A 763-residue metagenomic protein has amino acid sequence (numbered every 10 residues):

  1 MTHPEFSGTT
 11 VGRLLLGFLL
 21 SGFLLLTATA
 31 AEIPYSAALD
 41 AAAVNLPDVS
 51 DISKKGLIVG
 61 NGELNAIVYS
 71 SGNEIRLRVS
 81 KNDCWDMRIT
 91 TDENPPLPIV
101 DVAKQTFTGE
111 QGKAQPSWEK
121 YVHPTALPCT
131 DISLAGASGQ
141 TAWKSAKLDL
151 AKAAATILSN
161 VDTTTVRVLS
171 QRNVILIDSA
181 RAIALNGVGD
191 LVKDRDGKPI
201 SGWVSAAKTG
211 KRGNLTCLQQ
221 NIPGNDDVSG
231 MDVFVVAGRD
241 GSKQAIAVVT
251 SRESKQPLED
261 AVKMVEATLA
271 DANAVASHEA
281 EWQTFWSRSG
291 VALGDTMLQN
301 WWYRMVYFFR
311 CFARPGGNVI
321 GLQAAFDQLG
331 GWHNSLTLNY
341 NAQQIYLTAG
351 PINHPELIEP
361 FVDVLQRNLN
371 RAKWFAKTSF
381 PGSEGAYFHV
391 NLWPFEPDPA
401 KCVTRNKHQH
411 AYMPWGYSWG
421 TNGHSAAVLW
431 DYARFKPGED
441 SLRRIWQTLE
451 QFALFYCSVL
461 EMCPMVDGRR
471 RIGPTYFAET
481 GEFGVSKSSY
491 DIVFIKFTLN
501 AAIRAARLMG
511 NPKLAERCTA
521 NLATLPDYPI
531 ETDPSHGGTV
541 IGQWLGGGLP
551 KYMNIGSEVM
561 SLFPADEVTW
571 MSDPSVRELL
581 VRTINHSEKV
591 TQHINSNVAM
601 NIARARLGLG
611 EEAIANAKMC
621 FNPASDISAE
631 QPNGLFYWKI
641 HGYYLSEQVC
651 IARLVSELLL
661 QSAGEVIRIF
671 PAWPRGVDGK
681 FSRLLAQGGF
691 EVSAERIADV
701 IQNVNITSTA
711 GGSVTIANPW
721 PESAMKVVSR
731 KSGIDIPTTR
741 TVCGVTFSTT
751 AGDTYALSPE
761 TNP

Functional and structural regions predicted by a protein language model:
L14-T27: Bacterial N-terminal signal peptides
E32-I33, D162, S170-N173, A180-L191 (+7 more regions): Beta-rich accessory regions
E32-L298, W302-Y303, Y307, G689 (+4 more regions): Beta-sandwich/jelly-roll carbohydrate-recognition scaffolds of carbohydrate-active enzymes
P34, R288-A324, W374-K407: Low-complexity, Ser/Thr/Pro/Gly-enriched N-terminal "stalk/linker" regions
S117-A137, G642-S693, I697: Catalytic cores of secreted or luminal carbohydrate-active enzymes
I320-S335, A386-R443, C457-A520, Q702: The feature captures the catalytic groove of carbohydrate-active enzymes
L338-W374, P414, S418-A427, D431-F435 (+2 more regions): Active-site core of glycosidic bond-cleaving carbohydrate-active enzymes
Y476-K487, P632-Y643, G676-G679: Short beta-alpha connecting loops at secondary-structure transitions that line or flank enzyme active sites
